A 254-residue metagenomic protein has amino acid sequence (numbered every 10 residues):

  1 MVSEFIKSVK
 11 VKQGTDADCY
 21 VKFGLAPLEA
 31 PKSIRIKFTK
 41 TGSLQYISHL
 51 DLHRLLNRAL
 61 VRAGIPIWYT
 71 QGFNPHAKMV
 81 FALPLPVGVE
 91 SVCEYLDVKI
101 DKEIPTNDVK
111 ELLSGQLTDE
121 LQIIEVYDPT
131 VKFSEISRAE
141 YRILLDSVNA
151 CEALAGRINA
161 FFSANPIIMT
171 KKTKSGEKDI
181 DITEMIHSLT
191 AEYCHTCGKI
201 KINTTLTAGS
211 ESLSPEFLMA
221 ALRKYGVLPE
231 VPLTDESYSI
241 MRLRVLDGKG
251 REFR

Functional and structural regions predicted by a protein language model:
V2-E29: Charged, low-complexity intrinsically disordered regulatory segments in eukaryotic signaling
D18-Y20, P31-K32, K37-T39, S43 (+2 more regions): Extended, well-folded interaction surfaces typified by the phenylalanyl-tRNA synthetase beta subunit core
V21-F23, L28-P31, S163-R254: Core RNA-modification/binding signature centered on pseudouridine synthases
F38-K40, V98-I104, I143-N149, T204-A208: Short beta-strand-to-loop capping motifs
S43, I67-I100, T130-K132: Short, charge-patterned binding micro-sites
L44-P66: N-terminal ordered "arm"
V92-R142: Ordered, amphipathic secondary-structure segments that act as subunit-interaction surfaces in large macromolecular
T106-L117, A153-S163, L218-A221: Short amphipathic alpha-helices in soluble, non-transmembrane regions that often serve as interface/regulatory elements
